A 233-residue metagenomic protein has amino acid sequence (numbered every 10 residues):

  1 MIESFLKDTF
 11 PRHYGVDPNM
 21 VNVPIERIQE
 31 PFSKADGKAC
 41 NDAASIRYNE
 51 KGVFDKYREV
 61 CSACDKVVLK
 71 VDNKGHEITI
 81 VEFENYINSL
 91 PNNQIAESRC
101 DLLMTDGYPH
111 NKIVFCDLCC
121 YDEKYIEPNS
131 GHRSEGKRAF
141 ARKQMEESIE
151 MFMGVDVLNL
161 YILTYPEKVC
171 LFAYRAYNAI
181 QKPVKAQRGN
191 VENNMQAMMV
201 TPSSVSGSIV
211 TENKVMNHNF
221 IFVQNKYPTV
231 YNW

Functional and structural regions predicted by a protein language model:
M1-E97: Basic, amphipathic N-terminal segments that precede the first structured/catalytic domain
P91-Q94, Y121-K124, Y177-K182: Short acidic, S/G/P-rich loop/turn micro-motifs used as interaction or catalytic elements
I95-T105, A141, E150: Catalytic centers of nucleases
L102-M104, K112-E123: Conserved catalytic cores of phosphodiester-cleaving nucleases, focusing on short active-site segments
T105-H110, A176: Short, flexible beta-strand-to-coil junctions
D117-E135: A solvent-exposed, charged loop/short amphipathic helix patch at secondary-structure junctions
H132-A173: Catalytic cores of nucleic-acid endonucleases
L171-W233: Short, low-complexity, polybasic intrinsically disordered segments
